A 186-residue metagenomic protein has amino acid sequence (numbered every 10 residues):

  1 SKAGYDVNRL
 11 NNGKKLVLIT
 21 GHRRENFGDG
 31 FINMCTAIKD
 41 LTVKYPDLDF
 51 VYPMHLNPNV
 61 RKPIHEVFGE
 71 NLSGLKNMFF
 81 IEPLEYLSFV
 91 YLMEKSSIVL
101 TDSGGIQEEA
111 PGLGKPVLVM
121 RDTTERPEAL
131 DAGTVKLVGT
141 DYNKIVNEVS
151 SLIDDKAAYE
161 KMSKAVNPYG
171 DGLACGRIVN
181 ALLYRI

Functional and structural regions predicted by a protein language model:
S1-Y52, P58-I186: Nucleotide-activated sugar donor-binding and catalytic core shared by glycosyltransferases and related lipid-linked
